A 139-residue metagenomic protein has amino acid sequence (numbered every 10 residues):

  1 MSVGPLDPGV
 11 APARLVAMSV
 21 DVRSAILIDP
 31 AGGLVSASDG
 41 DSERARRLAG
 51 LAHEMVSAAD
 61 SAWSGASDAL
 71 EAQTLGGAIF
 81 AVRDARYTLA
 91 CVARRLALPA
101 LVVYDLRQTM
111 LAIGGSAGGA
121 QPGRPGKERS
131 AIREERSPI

Functional and structural regions predicted by a protein language model:
M1-S24, P30-I139: Acidic, low-complexity cytosolic segments
